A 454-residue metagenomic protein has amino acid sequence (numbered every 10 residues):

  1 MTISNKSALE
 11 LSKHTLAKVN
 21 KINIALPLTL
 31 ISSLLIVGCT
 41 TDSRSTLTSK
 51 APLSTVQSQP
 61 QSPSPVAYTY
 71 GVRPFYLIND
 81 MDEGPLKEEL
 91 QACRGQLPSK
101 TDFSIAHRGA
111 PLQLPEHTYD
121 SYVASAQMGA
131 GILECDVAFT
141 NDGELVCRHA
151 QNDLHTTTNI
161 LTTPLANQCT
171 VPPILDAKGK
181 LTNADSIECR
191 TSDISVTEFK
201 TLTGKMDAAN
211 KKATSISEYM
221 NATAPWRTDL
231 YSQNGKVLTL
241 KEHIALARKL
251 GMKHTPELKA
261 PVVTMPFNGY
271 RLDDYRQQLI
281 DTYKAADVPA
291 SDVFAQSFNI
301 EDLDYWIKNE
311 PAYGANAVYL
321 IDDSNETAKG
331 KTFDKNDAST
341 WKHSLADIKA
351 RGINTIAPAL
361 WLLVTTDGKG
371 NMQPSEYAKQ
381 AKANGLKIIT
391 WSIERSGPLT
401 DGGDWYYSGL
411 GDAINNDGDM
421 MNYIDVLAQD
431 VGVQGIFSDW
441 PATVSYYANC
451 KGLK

Functional and structural regions predicted by a protein language model:
M1-N20: N-terminal secretory signal peptides that target proteins for export/translocation
P27-I36: Bacterial N-terminal signal peptides
C39-K454: Phosphate-group recognition and catalysis centered on beta-loop-alpha active-site segments
